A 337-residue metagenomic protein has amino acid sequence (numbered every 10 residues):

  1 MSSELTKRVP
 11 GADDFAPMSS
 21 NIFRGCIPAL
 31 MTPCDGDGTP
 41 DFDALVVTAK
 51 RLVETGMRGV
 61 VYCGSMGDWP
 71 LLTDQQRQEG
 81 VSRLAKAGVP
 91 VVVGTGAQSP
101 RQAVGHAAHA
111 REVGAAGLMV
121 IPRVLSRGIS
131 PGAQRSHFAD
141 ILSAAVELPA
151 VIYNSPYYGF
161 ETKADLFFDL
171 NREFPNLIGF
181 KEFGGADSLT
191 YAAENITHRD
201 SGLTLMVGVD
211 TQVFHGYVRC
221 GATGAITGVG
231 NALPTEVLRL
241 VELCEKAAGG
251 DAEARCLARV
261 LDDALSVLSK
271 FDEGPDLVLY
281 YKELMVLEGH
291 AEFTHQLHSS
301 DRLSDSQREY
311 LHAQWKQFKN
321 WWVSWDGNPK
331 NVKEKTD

Functional and structural regions predicted by a protein language model:
S2-E161, D169, W325: Active-site beta->alpha loop and helix N-cap motifs at the rims of alpha/beta catalytic domains
S3-M18, I22-T32, R51, T55 (+2 more regions): C-terminal alpha-helical cap/extension of soluble enzyme domains
M31, D37, P90, G105 (+6 more regions): Domain-wide signal for the mature, well-folded portions of proteins, strongly enriched in nucleus-encoded organellar
P40, V47, Q75, E79 (+9 more regions): Conserved active-site and cofactor/substrate-binding residues in soluble primary-metabolism enzymes
V46, Q78, S82, V104 (+5 more regions): Generic alpha-helical structural signal
D140-V146, S155-P275: Catalytic alpha/beta core domains of metabolic enzymes, predominantly
A150-V151, G179, F293: Secondary-structure boundary/capping residues
